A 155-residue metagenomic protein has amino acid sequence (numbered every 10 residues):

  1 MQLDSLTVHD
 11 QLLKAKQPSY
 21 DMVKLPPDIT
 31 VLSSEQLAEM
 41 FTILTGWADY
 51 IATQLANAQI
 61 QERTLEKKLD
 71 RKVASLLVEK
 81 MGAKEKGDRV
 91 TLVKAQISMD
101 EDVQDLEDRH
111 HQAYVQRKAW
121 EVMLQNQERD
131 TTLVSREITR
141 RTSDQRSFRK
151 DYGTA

Functional and structural regions predicted by a protein language model:
M1-L32: Extended, charged low-complexity scaffolding/tethering segments
L6-V8, N126-S147, T154-A155: Long, highly charged low-complexity segments enriched in Glu/Asp and Lys/Arg with interspersed Ser/Thr
V8-L12, S19, L37, V73 (+3 more regions): Generic structural signal of hydrophobic/aromatic residues within well-ordered alpha-helices of folded domains
M22-T53: Short, charge-rich amphipathic alpha-helices with coiled-coil/heptad character
F41-L77: Short, well-structured hydrophobic secondary-structure segments
T45, R146-R149: Short A/G/S/P-biased low-complexity tracts
Q59, E66, R71, Q104-R140: Long amphipathic alpha-helical coiled-coil segments
K67-H111: Extended, amphipathic alpha-helical coiled-coil scaffold segments used for oligomerization/tethering in eukaryotic
